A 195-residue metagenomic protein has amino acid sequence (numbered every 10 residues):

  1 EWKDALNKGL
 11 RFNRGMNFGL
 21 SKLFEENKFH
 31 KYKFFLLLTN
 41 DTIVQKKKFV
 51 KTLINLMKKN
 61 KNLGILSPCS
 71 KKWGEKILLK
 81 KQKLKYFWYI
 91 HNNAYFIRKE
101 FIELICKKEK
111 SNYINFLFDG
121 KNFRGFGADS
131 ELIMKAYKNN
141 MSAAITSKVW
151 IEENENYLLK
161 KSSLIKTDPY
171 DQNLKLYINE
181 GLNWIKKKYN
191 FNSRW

Functional and structural regions predicted by a protein language model:
E1-L6: A short beta-strand-loop structural module common to alpha/beta enzyme folds
N7-E26: Glycine-rich, basic loop-to-helix element that forms the pyrophosphate-binding segment of sugar-nucleotide handling
E26-Y32, N60: Glycine-rich phosphate-binding loop signature in dinucleotide/nucleotide-binding domains
K31-I43: Short beta-strand-to-loop acidic/aromatic patch adjacent to the donor-nucleotide binding site
T39, S67, I145-S147: Short beta-strand segments
I43-Q45, E131: A short, conserved beta-strand element in the Rossmann-like catalytic core that flanks the donor/metal-binding loop
Q45-F116: Conserved catalytic core of nucleotide-sugar-dependent glycosyltransferases
G120-W195: C-terminal catalytic/acceptor-binding lobe
